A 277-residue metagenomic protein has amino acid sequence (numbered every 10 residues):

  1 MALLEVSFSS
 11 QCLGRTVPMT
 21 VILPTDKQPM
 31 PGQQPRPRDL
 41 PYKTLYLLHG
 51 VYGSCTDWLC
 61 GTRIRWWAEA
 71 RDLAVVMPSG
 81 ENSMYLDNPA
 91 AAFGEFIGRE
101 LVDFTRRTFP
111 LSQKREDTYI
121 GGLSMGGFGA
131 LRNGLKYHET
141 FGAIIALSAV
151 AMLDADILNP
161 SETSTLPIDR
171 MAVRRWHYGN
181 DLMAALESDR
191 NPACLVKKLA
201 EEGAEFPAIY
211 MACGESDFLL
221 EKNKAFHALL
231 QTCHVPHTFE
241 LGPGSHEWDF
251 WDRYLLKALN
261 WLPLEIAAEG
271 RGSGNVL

Functional and structural regions predicted by a protein language model:
M1-L277: Non-catalytic cap/lid and distal C-terminal segments of serine-dependent acyl enzymes
